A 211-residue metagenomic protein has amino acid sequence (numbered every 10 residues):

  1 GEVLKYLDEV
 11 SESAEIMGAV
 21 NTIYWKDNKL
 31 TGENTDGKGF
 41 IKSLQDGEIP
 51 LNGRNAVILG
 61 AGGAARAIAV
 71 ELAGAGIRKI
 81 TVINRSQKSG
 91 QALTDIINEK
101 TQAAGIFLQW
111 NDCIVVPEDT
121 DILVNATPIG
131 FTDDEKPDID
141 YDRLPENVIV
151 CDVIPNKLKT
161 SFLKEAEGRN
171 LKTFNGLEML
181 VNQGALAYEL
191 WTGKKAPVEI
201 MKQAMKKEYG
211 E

Functional and structural regions predicted by a protein language model:
G1, G63, P128-F131, N156: Short glycine-rich anion-binding loops that position phosphate/pyrophosphate groups of nucleotides and phosphorylated
G1-I49, K159: Phosphate/diphosphate ligand-binding glycine-rich loop within oxidoreductases
W25, D36-G37, F131-D133, D140 (+2 more regions): Rossmann-fold NAD(P)-binding glycine/threonine-rich loop
N34, G53-G74, N84-R85: Glycine-rich adenosine-cofactor-binding loop
L51-N52, G74-G76, I139-V148: Short, conserved loop/helix-junction motifs that constitute active-site signature segments in enzyme catalytic cores
G74-K79, G168-K172: Conserved S-adenosyl-L-methionine
I77-T101: NAD(P)-binding Rossmann-fold cofactor-contacting core
S86, F107, V115-K136, C151: Rossmann-like NAD(P)-binding element
